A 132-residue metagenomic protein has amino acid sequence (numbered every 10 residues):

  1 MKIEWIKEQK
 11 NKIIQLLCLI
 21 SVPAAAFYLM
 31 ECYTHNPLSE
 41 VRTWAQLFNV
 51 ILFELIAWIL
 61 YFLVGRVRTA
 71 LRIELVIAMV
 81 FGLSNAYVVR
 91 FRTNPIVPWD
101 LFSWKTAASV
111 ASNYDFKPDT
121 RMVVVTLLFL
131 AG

Functional and structural regions predicted by a protein language model:
K2-G132: Transmembrane and membrane-interface helices of multi-pass, inner-membrane envelope-modifying transferases
